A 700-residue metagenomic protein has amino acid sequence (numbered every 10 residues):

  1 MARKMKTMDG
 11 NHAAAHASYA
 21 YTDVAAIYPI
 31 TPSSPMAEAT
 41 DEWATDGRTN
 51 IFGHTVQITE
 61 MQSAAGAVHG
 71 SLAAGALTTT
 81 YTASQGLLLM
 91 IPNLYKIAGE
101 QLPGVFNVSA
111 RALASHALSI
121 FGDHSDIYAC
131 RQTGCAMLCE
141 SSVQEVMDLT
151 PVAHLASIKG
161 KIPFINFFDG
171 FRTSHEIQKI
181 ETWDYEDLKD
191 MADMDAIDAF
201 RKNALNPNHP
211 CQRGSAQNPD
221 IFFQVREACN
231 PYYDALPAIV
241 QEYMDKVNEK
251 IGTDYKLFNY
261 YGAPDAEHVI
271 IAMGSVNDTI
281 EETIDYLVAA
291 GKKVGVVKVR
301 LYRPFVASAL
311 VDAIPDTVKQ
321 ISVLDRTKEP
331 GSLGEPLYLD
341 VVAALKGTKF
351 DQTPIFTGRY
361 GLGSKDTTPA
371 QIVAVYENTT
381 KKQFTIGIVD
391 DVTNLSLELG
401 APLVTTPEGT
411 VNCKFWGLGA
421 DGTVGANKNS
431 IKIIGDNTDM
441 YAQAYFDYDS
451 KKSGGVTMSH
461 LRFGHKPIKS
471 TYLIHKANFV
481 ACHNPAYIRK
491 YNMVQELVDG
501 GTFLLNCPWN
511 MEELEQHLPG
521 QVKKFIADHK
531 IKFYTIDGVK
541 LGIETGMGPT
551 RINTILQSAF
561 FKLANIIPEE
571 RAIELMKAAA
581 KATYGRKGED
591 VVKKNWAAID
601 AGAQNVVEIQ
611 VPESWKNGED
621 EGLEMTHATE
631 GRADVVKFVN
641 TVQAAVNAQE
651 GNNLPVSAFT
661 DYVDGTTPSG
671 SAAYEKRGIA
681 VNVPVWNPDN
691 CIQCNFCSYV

Functional and structural regions predicted by a protein language model:
M1-A129, G134, P151, F171 (+4 more regions): Thiamine diphosphate
K4-T7, P304-A309, T317-Q320, L324-E335 (+2 more regions): Active-site cofactor/cluster-binding pocket
S18, I321, V683-V700: Cysteine-centered iron-sulfur cluster-binding motifs in ferredoxin-type domains/subunits of redox enzymes
V24-Q57, K250, P264-D265, V269-R300 (+1 more regions): Anionic-ligand anchoring segments at beta-strand to alpha-helix junctions in alpha/beta enzyme folds, i.e., glycine
G53, F164-N259: Conformationally flexible catalytic loops at phosphate/diphosphate-handling active centers
I120-G170, M194, F350-G361, D528-K530 (+1 more regions): Conserved thiamine diphosphate
Q241-V389, H460-R462, A477-F479, T502-N553 (+1 more regions): Thiamine diphosphate
E282, G670-A672, N695-V700: Iron-sulfur cluster-binding cysteine motifs and their immediate structural context in ferredoxin-like electron-transfer
